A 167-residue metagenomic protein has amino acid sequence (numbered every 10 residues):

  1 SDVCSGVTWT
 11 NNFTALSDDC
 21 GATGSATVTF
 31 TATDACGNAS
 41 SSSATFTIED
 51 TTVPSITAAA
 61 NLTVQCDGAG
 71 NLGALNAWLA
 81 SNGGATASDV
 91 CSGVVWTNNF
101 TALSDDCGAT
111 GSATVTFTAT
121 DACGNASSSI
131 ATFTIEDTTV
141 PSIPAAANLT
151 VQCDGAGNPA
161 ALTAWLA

Functional and structural regions predicted by a protein language model:
S1-A167: Proline-threonine-serine-rich low-complexity tracts
